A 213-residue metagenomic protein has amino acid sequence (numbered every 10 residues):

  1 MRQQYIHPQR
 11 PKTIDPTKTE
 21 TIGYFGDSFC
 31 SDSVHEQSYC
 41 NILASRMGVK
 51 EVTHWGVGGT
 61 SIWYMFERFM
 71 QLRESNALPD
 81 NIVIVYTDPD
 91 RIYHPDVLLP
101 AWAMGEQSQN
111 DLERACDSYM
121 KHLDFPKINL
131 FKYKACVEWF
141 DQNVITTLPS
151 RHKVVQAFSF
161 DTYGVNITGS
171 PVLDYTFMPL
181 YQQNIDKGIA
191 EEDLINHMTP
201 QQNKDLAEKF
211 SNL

Functional and structural regions predicted by a protein language model:
R2-Y64: Serine-esterase "nucleophile elbow" of acetyl-processing enzymes
F69-L213: Alpha-helical cap/lid subdomain in secreted, periplasmic, or secretory-pathway luminal O-acyl-processing enzymes
